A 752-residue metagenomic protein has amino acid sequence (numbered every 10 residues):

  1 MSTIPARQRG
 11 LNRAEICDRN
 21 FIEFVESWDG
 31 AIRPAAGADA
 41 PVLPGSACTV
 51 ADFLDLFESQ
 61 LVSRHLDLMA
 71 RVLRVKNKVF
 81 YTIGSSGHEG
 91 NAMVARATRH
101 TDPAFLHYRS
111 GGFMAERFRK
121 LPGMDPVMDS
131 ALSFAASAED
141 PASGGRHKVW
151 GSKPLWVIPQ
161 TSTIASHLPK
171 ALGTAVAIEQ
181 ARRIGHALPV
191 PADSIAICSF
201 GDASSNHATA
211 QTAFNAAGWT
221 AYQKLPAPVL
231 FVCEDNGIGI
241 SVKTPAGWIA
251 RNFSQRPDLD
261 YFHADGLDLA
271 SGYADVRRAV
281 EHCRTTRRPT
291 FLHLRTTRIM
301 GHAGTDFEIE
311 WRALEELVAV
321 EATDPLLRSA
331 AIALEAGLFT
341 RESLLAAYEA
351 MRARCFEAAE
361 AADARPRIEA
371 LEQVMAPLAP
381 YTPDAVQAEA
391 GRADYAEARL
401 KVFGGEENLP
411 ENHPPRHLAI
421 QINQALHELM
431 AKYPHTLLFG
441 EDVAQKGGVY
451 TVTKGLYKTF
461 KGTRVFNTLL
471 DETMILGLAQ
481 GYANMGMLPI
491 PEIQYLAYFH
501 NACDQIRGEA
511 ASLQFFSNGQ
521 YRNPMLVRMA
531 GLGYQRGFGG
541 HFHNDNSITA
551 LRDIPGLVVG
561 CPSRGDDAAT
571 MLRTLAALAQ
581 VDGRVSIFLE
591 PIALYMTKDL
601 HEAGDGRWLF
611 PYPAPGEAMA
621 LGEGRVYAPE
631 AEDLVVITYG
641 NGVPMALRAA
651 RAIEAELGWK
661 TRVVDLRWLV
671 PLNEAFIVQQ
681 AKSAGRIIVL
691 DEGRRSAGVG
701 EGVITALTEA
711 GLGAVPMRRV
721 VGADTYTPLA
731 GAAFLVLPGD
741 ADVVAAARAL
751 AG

Functional and structural regions predicted by a protein language model:
M1-N91, A97-T98, I299-F460, L470 (+2 more regions): Conserved acidic/glycine
H65-L68, V72-V229, G239-D258, M485 (+2 more regions): Cofactor-binding active-site loop characterized by glycine-rich and histidine/acidic residues
V72-N77, H147-T161, A192-S199, P257-Y261 (+6 more regions): Glycine/charged-rich beta-loop-alpha catalytic/anionic-binding loops adjacent to active sites
E89-A92, W156-L230, G266-H282, A444-Y521 (+1 more regions): Thiamine diphosphate
V94-R96, A115-K120, A208-T212, I240-A246 (+13 more regions): Short acidic, glycine/serine/threonine-rich loops at helix termini
K224-P366, G455, Y521-N523, M529 (+2 more regions): Thiamine diphosphate
Q535-R584: Internal gly/pro-rich beta-alpha loop/helix module that stabilizes soluble enzyme cofactors or their anionic handles
